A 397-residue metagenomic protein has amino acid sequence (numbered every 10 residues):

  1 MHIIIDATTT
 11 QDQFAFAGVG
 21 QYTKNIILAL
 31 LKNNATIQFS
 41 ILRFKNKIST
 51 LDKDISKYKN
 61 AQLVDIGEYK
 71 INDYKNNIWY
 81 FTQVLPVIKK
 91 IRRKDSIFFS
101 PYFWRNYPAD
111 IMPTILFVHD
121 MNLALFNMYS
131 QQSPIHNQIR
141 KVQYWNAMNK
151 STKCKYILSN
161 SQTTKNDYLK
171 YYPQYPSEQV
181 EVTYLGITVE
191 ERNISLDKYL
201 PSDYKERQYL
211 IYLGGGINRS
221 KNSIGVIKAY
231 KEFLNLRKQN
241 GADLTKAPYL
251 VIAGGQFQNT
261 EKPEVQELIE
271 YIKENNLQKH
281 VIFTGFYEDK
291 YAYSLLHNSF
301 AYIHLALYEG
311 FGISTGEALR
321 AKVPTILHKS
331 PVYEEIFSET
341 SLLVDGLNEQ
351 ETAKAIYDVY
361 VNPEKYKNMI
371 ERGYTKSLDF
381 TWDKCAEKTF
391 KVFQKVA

Functional and structural regions predicted by a protein language model:
M1-A397: Carbohydrate transferase catalytic cores enriched for Leloir-type hexosyltransferases
